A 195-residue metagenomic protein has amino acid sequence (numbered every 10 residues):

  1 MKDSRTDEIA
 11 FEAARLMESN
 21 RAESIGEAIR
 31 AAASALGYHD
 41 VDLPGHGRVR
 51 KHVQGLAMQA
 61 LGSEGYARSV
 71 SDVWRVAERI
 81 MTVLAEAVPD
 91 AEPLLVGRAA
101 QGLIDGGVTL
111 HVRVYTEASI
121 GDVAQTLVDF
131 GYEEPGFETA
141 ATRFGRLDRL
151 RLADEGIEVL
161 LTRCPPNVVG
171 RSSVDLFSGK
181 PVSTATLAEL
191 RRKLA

Functional and structural regions predicted by a protein language model:
K2-G107, T116-A195: Catalytic core of pol beta-like nucleotidyltransferases
